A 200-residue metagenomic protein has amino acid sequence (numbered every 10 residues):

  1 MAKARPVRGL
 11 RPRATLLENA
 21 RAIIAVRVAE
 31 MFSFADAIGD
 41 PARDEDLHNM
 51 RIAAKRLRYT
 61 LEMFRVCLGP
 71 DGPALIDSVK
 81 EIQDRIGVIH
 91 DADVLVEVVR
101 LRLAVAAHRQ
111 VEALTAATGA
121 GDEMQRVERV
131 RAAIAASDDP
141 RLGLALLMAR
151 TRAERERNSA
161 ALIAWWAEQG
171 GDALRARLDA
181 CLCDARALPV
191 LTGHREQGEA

Functional and structural regions predicted by a protein language model:
M1-A200: Cationic, histidine-enriched alpha-helical/coil surfaces that engage anionic ligands
